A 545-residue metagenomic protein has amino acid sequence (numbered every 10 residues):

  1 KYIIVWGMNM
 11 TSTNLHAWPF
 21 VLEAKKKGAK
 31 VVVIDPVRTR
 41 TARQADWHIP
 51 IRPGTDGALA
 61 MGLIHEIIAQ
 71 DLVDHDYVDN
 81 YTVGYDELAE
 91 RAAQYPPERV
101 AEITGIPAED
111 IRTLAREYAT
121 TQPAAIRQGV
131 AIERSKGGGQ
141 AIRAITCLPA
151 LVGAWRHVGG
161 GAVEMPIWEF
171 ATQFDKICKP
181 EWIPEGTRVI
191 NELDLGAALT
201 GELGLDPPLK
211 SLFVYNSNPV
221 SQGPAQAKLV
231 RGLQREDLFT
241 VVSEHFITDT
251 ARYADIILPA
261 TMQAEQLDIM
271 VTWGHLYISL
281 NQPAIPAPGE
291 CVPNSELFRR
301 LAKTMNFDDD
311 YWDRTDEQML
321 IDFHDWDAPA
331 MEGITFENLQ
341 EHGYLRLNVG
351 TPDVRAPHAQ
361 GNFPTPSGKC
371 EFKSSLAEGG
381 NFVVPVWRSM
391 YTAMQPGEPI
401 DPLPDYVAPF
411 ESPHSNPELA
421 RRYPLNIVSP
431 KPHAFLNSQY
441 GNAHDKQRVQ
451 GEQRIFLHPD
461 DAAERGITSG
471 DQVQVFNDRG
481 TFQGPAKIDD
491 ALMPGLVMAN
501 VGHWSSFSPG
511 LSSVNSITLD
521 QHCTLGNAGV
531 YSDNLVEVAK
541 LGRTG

Functional and structural regions predicted by a protein language model:
K1-L22, K27-V33, G57-M61, T146-Y253 (+3 more regions): Extended redox/cofactor-interaction regions of prokaryotic respiratory oxidoreductases
I3, Q44-A45, Y95-R99, R127-I132 (+1 more regions): Flexible glycine/proline-enriched surface loops and loop-helix/loop-strand junctions
G28, V32, V37-T121: Long, well-ordered, tryptophan-enriched scaffold segments
R43-I51, T261-A264, L276-P288, K446: Short beta-alpha connecting loops at secondary-structure transitions that line or flank enzyme active sites
L63, V83-L195: Active-site phosphate/pyrophosphate-binding segments
H65, Q70-A108, A284-S375, I427 (+3 more regions): N-terminal leader/propeptide and maturation segments of large enzyme subunits in energy/redox metabolism and hydrolases
P288, N294-H342, S438, A443-F456 (+1 more regions): Long, contiguous, secondary-structure-rich segments that constitute the structural scaffold of globular domains
